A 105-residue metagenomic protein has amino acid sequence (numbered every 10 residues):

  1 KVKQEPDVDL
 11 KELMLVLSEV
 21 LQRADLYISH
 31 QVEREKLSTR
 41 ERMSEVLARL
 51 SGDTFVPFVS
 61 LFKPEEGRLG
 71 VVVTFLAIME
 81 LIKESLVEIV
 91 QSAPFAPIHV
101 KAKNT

Functional and structural regions predicted by a protein language model:
K1-T105: Long, charge-dense, low-complexity tracts
